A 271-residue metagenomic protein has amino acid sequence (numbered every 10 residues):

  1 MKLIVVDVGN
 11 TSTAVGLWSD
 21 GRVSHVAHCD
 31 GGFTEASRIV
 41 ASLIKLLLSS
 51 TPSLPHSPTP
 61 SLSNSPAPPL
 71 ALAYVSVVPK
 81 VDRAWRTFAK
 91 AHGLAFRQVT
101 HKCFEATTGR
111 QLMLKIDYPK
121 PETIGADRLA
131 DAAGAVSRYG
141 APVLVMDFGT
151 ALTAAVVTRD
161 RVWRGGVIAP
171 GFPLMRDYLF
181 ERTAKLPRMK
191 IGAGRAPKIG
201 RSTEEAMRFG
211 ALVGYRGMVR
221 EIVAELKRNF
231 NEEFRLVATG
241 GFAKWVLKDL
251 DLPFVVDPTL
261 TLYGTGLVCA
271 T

Functional and structural regions predicted by a protein language model:
M1-K102, R110: N-terminal glycine/serine-rich phosphate-binding loop of ATP-dependent small-molecule kinases, especially carbohydrate
M1-S24, A135, A141-W163, L179 (+1 more regions): Gly/Thr-rich phosphate-binding beta-strand-loop-beta motif of the actin/hexokinase/Hsp70
G31-R38, K80, T123-A130, L174 (+6 more regions): Conserved active-site and cofactor/substrate-binding residues in soluble primary-metabolism enzymes
S42-L48, Y215-N229: A short, acidic, amphipathic alpha-helical segment used as a generic capping/interface helix at domain edges
L47, P66-A67, R138-G140, R228-E232: Glycine-rich phosphate-binding loop signature in dinucleotide/nucleotide-binding domains
L48-S50, N64-T123, R159-V167, G171-F172 (+4 more regions): Short beta-strand-loop/turn "lid" adjacent to the catalytic site in phosphate-handling enzymes
E122-A126, D131-G140, R164-R208, V213 (+1 more regions): Glycine-rich phosphate-binding loop plus the immediately following alpha-helix
A184, F254-T271: Glycine-rich phosphate-binding/hydrolytic loop that grips phosphoryl groups
